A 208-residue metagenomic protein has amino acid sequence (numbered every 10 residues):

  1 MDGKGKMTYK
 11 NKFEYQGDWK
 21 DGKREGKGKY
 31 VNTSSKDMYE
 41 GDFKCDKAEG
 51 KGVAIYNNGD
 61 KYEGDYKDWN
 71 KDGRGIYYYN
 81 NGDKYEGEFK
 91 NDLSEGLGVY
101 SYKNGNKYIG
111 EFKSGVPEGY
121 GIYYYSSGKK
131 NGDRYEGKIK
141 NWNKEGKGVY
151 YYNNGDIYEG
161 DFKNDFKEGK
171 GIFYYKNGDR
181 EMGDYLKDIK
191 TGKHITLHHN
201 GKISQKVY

Functional and structural regions predicted by a protein language model:
M1-Y208: Glycine/tyrosine- and acidic-biased, solvent-exposed loop/turn segments at the edges of beta-strands
